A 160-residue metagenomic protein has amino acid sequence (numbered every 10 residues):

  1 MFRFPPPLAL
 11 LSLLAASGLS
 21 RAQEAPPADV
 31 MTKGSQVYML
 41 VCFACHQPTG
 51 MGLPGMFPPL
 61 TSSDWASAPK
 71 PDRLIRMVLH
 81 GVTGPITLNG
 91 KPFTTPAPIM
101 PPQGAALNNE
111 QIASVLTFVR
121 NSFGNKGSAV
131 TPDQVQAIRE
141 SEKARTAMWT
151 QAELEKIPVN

Functional and structural regions predicted by a protein language model:
P5-S17: Bacterial N-terminal signal peptides
S20-Y38, M56: Electrostatic cytochrome c docking/interface patches
V30-G34, K70, L74, Q111-I112: Stable alpha-helical elements in mature extracytoplasmic
G34, Y38-P48, M100, V115: The canonical Cys-X-X-Cys-His
H46, L79-V82, F123: Protein kinase-like catalytic domain
M51-N108: Gly/Gly-Pro-rich "capping" loops immediately C-terminal to redox-active cysteine motifs in periplasmic/lumenal
N89-F93, P98, P102-N160: Flexible coil segments in periplasmic/lumen-exposed cytochrome c-class electron-transfer proteins
